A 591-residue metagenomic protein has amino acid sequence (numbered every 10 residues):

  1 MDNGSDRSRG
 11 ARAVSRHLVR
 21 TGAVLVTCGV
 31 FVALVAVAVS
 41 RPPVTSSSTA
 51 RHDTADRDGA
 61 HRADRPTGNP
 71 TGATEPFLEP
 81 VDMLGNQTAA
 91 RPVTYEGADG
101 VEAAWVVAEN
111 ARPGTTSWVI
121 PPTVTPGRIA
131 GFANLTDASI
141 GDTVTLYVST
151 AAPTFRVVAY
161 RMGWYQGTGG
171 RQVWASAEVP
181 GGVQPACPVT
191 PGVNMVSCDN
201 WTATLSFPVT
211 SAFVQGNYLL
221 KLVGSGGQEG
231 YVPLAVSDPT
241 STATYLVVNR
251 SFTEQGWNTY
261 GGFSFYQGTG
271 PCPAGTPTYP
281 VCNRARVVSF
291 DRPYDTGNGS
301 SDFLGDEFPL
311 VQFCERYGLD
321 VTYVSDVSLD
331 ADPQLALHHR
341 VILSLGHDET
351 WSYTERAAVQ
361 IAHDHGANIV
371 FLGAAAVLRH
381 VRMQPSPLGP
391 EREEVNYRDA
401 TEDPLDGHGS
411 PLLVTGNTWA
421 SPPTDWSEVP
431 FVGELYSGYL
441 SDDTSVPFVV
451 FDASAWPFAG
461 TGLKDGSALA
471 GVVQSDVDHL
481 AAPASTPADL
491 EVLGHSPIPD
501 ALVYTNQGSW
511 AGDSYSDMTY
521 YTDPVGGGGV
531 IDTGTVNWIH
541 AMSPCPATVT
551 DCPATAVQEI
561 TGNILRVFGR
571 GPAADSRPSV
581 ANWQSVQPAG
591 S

Functional and structural regions predicted by a protein language model:
N3-C28: N-terminal export and membrane-targeting signals
V32-T74: C-terminal region of N-terminal signal peptides and the immediate post-cleavage residues of exported proteins
Q87-R128: Proline/serine/threonine-rich low-complexity linkers at boundaries of modular beta-sandwich domains
A130-Q166, G170-P233: Ligand-binding face of N-terminal immunoglobulin V-set domains in extracellular IgSF glycoproteins
T150-F155, A159-Q166, G170-E178, G226-L335: Aromatic-Pro/Gly-enriched surface loop or interdomain linker that acts as a lid/target-recognition segment
Q184-S197, L205-P208, A212-V214, G299-P385 (+1 more regions): Helical hinge/lid and interdomain linker segments adjacent to catalytic or ligand-binding clefts that mediate domain
G261-S264, A358-Q360, N368, R379-Y397 (+1 more regions): Short secondary-structure boundary/capping segments
P387-V549, P553-G562, F568-G571: Glycine-rich, aromatic-lined ligand/substrate-binding cores of catalytic and carbohydrate-binding domains
